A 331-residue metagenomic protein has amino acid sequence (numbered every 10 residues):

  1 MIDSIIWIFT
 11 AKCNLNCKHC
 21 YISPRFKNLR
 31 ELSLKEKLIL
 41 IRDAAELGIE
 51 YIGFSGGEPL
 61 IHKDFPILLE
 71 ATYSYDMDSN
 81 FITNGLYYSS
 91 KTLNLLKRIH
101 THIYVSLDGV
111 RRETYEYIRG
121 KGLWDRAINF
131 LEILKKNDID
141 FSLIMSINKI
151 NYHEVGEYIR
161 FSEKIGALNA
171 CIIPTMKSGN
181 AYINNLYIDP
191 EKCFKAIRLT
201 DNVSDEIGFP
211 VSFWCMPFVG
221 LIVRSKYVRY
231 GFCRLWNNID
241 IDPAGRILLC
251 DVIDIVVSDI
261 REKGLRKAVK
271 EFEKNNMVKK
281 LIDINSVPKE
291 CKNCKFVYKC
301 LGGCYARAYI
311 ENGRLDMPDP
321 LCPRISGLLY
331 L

Functional and structural regions predicted by a protein language model:
M1-I6, E46, N276-M277: N-terminal [4Fe-4S]-dependent radical SAM core
M1-L34: Canonical Radical SAM [4Fe-4S] cluster-binding loop centered on the CxxxCxxC motif and its immediate flanking residues
I5, E31-S55, H62-G179, L186-P190: Radical SAM/AdoMet-radical enzyme domain recognition
K12-I22, K289-A306: Local cysteine-cluster metal-coordination motifs and their immediate loop/turn environment, predominantly Fe-S cluster
D43-G56, M317-L331: Short Fe-S-cluster ligation motifs
D138, E191-I222, R246, D251-F296 (+1 more regions): C-terminal accessory region of radical SAM enzymes
I150, N169-P190, S212-K226, I253-V257: Flexible glycine/acidic-rich beta-alpha junction loops that bind and position SAM and/or redox cofactors in anaerobic
F232-W236, D254: Short, small/polar residue-rich loop motifs at catalytic or cofactor-binding pockets
